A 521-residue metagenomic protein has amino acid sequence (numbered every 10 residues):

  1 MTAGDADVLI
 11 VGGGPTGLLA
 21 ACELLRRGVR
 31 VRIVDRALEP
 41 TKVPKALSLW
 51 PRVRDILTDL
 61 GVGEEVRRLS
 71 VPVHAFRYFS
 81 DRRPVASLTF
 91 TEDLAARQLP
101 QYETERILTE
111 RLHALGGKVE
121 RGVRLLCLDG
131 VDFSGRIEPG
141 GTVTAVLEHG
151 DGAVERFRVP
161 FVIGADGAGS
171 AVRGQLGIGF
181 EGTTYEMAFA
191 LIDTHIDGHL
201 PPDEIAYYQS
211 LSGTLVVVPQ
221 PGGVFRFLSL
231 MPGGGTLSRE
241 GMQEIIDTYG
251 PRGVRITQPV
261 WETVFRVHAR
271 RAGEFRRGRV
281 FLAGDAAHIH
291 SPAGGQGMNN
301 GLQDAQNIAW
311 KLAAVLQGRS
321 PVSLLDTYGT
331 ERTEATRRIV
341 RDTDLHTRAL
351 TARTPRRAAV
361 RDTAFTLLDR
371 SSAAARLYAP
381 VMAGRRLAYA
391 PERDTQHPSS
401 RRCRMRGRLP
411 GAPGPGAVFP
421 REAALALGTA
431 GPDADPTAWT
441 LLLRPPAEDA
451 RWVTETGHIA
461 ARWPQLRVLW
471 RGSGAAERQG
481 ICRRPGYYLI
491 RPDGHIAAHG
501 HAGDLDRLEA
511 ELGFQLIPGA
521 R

Functional and structural regions predicted by a protein language model:
M1-L377, M382, R386, R521: Core Rossmann-like FAD-binding/catalytic domain of the broad FAD-dependent monooxygenase superfamily
A21, L441, G494: Hydrophobic, well-ordered secondary-structure elements that form the walls of internal hydrophobic environments
G117-K118, V280, W439, P464-R467 (+1 more regions): Short, conserved active-site loop motifs that form the nucleotide-linked donor/cofactor pocket
P201-P202, G235-E240, D449-T454, L505-R507: Short, conserved charged micro-motifs
I256, A498-D504: Short beta->alpha transition motifs characteristic of CBS
A287, Y487-A497: Short, glycine-anchored, charge-dense loop/turn motifs used at functional sites
A313-A438, R444-A461, R483-P485, A497-G500 (+1 more regions): C-terminal helical "tail/cap" subdomain of flavin- and related membrane-associated enzymes
W470-R483: Thioredoxin-like thiol-disulfide oxidoreductase module
